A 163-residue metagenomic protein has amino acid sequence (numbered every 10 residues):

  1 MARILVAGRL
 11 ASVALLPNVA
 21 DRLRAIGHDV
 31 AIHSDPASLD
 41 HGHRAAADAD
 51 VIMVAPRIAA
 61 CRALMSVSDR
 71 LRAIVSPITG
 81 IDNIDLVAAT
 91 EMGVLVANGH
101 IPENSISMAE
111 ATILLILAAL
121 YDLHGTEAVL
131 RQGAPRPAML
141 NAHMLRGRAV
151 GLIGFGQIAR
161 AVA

Functional and structural regions predicted by a protein language model:
M1, L71, R146-A149: Phosphate-coordination loops involved in phosphoryl transfer and adenosine-cofactor binding
M1-V51: N-terminal glycine-/charge-rich "phosphate-binding" loop or analogous flexible N-terminal tail
A7-R9, T79, F155: Cofactor-binding loop segments of dinucleotide-utilizing enzymes, especially the Rossmann-like FAD- and NAD(P)+-binding
P17, D35-H43, R57-R62, N83 (+1 more regions): Structural motif corresponding to alpha-helix initiation and N-cap regions
N18-D21, A138-A163: Rossmann-like dinucleotide/phosphate-binding beta-alpha-beta segment
R22, R44, A63-S66, A88 (+1 more regions): Well-formed, non-transmembrane alpha-helical positions, independent of function
V30-A37, V54-P56, V129-A138: Short gly/ser/thr-rich secondary-structure transition/capping motifs
D50-E127, I158: Phosphate/diphosphate ligand-binding glycine-rich loop within oxidoreductases
